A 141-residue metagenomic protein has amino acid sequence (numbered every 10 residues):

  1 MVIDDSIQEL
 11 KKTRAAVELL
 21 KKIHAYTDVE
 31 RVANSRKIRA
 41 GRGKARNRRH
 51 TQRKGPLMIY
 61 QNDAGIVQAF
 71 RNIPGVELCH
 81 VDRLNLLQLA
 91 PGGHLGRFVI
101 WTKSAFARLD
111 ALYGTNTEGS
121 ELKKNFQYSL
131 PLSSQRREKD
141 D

Functional and structural regions predicted by a protein language model:
M1-D141: Ribosome-associated RNA-binding proteins
